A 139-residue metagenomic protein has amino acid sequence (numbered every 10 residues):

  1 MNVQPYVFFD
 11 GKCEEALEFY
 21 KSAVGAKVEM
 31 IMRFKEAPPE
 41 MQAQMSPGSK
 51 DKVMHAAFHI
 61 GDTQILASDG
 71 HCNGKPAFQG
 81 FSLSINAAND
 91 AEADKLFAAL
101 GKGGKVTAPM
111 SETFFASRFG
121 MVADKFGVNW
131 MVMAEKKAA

Functional and structural regions predicted by a protein language model:
V3, V24, E29-M32, K52 (+3 more regions): Vicinal oxygen chelate
V7-D62: Core segments of cupin and vicinal oxygen chelate
